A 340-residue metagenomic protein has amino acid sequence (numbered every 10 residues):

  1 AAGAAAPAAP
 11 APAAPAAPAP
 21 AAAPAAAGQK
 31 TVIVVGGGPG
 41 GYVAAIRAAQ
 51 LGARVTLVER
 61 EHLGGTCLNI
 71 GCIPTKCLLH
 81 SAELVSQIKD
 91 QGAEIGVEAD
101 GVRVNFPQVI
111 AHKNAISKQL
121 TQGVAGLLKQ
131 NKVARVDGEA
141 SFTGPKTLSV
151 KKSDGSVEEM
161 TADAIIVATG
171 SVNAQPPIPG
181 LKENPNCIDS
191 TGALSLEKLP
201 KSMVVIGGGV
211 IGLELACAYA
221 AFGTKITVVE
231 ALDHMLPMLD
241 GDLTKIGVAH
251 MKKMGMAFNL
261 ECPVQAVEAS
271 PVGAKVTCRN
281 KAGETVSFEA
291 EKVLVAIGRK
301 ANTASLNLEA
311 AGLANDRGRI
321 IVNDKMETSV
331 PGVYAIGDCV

Functional and structural regions predicted by a protein language model:
P7-A16, P20, G28-Q29, I46-A53 (+8 more regions): Glycine-rich flavin
A23-G40, L199-G209: Beta1/beta-strand and adjacent pyrophosphate-binding region of the FAD-binding site in flavoprotein oxidoreductases
K30-L57, I211-A221: N-terminal Rossmann-like FAD-binding beta1-loop-alpha1 element of flavoenzymes
I33-V35, A140, E159-G170, V205-I206 (+3 more regions): Short hydrophobic core segments
G36-G41, G170, G207-G212, G223 (+3 more regions): Conserved phosphate-binding and hydrolysis motifs of nucleotide-dependent enzymes
E183-P200, S287-V340: FAD-site-proximal beta/loop scaffold in flavoenzymes
E197-L239: Rossmann-like NAD(P)H-binding beta-loop-alpha module
